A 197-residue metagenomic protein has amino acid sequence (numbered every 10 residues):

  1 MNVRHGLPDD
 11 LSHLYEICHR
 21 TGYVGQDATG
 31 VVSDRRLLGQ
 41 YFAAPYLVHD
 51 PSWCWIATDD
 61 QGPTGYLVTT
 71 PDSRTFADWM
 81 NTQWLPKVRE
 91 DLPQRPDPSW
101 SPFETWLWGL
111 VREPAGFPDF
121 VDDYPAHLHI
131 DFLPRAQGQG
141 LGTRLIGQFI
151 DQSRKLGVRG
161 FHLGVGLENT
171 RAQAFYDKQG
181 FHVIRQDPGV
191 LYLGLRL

Functional and structural regions predicted by a protein language model:
N2-E16: A short beta-loop-alpha structural element at the N-terminal edge of CoA-dependent acyl/N-acetyltransferase catalytic
Y23-F42, W79-R89: Conserved GNAT-fold acetyl-CoA-binding loop/helix
V32-C54, D60: Active-site rim helix/loop that mediates acceptor-substrate recognition in acyltransferases
I56, G62-P71: Conserved beta-strand in the GNAT
R74, G164, Q173, D177-L195: Conserved catalytic-core motifs of GNAT/GCN5-like acyltransferases
R74-H129: Conserved acyl-donor/pantetheine-binding loop and adjacent beta-alpha core of acyl/acetyltransferases and related
Y124, S153-G166: Conserved GNAT acetyl-CoA-binding A-motif
H129-F132, G138-Q152, A174-K178: Conserved acetyl-CoA-binding loop-helix of GNAT-fold acetyltransferases
